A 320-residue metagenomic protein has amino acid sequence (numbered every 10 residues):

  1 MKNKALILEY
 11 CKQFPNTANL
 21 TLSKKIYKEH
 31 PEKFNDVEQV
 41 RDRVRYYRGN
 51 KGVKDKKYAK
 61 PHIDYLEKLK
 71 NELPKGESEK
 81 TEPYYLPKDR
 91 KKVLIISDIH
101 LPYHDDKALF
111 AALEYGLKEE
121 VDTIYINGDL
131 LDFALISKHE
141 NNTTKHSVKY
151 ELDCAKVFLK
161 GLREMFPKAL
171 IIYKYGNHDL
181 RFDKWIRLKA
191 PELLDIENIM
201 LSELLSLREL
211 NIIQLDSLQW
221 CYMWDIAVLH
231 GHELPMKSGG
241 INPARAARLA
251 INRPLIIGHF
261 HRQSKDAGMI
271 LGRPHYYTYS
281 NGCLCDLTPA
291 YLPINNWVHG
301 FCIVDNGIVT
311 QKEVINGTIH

Functional and structural regions predicted by a protein language model:
M1-N16: Positively charged, polyanion-binding regions of nucleic-acid-associated proteins
L20-K33: DNA-recognition alpha helix
E32-P61: Major-groove recognition helix of helix-turn-helix-like DNA-binding domains
L69-D106, M223: Mobile, glycine- and charge-enriched loop segments and immediately flanking short secondary-structure elements within
K91-V93, T123, I226-A227, P254-I256: Structural motif
I96, L101-R208: Core catalytic region of metal-dependent phosphoesterases/phosphodiesterases, especially metallo-beta-lactamase-like
K189-A227, G231, S238-N242, F260 (+1 more regions): Active-site-proximal loop/helix segment associated with metal-binding centers of metalloenzymes
L229-T318: Conserved beta-sheet core of the metallophosphoesterase superfamily
